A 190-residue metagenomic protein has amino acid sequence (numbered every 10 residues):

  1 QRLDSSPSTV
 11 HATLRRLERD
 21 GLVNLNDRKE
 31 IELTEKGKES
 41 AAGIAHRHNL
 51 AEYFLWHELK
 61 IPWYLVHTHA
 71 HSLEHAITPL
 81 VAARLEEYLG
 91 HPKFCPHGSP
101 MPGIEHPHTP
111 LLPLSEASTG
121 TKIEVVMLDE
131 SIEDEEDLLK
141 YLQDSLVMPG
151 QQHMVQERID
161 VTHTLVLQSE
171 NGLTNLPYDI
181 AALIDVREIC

Functional and structural regions predicted by a protein language model:
Q1-S5: N-terminal helix-turn-helix DNA-binding core of bacterial DNA-binding proteins
S8, Y64: Key DNA-contact positions within bacterial/archaeal DNA-binding proteins
H11-R15: Short, hydrophobic-biased segments on the C-terminal half of alpha helices that form "recognition helices"
E18-N26: A short, conserved structural fragment
K29-H48: Basic, amphipathic "hinge/linker" alpha-helix immediately C-terminal to the N-terminal HTH DNA-binding motif
I44-A45, Y53, H57-L59, H67-H75: Short amphipathic recognition helices of helix-turn-helix/homeodomain-type DNA-binding modules
H75-I180: Mid-protein regulatory/catalytic core that forms ligand/cofactor-binding pockets and protein-protein interaction
Y178-C190: Glycine- and charge-enriched low-complexity intrinsically disordered segments
